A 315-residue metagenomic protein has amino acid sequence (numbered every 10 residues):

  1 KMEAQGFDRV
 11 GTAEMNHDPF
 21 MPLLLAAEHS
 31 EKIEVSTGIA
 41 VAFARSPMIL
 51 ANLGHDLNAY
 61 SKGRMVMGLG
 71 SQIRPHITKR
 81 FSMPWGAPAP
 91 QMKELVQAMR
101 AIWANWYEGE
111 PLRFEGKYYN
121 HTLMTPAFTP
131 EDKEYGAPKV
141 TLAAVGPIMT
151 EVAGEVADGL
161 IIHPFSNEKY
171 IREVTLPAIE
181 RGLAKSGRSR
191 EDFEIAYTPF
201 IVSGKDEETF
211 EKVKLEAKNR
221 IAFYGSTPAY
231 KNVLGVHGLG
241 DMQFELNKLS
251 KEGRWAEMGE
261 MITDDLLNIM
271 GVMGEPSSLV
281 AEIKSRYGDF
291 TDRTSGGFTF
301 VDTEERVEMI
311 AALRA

Functional and structural regions predicted by a protein language model:
K1-G11, N58, V66, Q97-R100 (+7 more regions): C-terminal amphipathic alpha-helical "assembly" element that mediates oligomerization/partner interfaces or acts as
K1-T37, F43, P138: N-terminal beta1-alpha1-beta2 module of alpha/beta enzyme domains
A4, L24-E34, G54-R64, G154 (+2 more regions): Acidic (Asp/Glu)-rich catalytic clusters
V10-T12, V35-G38, M65-L69, V140-A143 (+3 more regions): Hydrophobic faces of well-ordered beta-strands that scaffold small-molecule active sites in alpha/beta enzyme cores
G11-M21, F43-M48, N167-I171, V202-G204 (+1 more regions): Acidic-and-aromatic substrate-binding clefts and catalytic sites of carbohydrate-active enzymes
A40-P47, E134-V145, I201-K205, L266-S277: Active-site mouth loops of central-metabolism enzymes
P47-H55, G204-V213: Catalytic cores of alpha/beta
A51-G159, F165-F193, F244-L246, R254: Internal, glycine-rich beta/alpha segment that forms the wall or movable "lid" of small-molecule/cofactor binding
